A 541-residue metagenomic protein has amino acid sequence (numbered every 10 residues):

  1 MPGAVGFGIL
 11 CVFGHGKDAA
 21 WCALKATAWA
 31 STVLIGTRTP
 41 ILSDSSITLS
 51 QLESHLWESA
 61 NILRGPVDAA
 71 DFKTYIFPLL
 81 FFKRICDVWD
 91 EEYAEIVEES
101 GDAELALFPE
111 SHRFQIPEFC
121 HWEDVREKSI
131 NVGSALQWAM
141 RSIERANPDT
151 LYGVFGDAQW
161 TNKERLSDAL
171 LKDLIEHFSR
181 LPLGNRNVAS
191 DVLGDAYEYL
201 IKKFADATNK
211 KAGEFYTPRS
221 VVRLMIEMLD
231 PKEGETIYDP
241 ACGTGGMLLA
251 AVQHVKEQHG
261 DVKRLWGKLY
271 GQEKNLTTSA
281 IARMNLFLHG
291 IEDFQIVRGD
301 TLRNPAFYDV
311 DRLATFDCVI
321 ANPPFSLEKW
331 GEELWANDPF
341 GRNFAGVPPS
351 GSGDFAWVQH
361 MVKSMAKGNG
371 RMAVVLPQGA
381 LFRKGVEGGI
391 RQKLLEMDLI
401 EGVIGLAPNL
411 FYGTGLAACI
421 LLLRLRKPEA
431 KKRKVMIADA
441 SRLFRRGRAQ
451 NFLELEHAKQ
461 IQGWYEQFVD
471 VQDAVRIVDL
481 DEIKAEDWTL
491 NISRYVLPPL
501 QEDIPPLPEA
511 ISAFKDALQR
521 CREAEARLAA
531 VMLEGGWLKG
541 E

Functional and structural regions predicted by a protein language model:
A4, L10-E233, V297-A306, G405-N409 (+2 more regions): Non-catalytic, mostly N-terminal accessory regions of nucleic-acid modification and defense proteins
T39-S43, I47, V310-E541: A conserved structural/catalytic subdomain of Rossmann-like adenosyl-cofactor enzymes
G65, K83, I201, G245 (+4 more regions): Charged, amphipathic alpha-helical interaction segments
F81, W89, F114, M247 (+4 more regions): Aromatic-residue hotspot detector
K211-A321, S326-N337, G341, F355-A356 (+4 more regions): Conserved S-adenosyl-L-methionine
